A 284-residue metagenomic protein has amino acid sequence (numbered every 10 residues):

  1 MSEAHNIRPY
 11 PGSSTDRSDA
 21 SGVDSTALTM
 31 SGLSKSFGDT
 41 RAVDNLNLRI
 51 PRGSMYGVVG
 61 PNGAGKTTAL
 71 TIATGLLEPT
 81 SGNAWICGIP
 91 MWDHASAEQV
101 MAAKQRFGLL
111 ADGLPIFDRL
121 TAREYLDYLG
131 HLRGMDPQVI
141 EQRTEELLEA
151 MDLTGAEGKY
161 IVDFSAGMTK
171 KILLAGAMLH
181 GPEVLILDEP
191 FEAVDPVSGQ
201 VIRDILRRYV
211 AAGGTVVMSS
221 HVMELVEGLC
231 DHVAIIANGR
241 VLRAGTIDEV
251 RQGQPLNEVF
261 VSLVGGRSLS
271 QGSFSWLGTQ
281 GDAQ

Functional and structural regions predicted by a protein language model:
T74: Helix-to-loop junction immediately C-terminal to a conserved catalytic motif
N83-A102: ABC ATPase NBD Q-loop/coupling interface
D127, H131, Q138-A156: Conserved ABC ATPase "signature" region
Y160-G167: Conserved ABC ATPase signature
L185-E189: Catalytic Walker B motif of ABC-type/P-loop ATPase nucleotide-binding domains
A244-G245: ABC ATPase "signature
